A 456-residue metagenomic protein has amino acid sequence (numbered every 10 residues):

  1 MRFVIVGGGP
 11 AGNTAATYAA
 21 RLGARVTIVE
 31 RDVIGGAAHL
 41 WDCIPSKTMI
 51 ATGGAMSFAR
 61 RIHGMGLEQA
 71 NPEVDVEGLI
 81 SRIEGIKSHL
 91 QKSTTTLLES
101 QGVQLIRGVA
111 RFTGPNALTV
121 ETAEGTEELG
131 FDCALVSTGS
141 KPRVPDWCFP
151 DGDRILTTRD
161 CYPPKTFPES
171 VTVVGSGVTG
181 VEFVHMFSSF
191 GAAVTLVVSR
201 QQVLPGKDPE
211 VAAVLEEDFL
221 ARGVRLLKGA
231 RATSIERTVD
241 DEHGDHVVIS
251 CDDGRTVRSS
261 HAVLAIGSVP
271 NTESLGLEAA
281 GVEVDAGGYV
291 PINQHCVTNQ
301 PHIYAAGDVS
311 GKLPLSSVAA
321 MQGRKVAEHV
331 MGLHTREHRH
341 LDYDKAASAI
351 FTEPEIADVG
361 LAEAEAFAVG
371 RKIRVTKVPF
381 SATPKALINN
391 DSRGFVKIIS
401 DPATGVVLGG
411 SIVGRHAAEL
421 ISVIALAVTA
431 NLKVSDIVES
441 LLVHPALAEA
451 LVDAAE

Functional and structural regions predicted by a protein language model:
M1-F3: Extreme N-terminal starter segment of soluble prokaryotic enzymes
V6-D32, A37, I44, T48-A55 (+1 more regions): Flexible, glycine-rich terminal cap/loop adjacent to redox cofactors in electron-transfer oxidoreductases
G12, G177-G180, A319: Catalytic nucleophile loop
T17-A24, V29-F167, R200-L204, P209-V211 (+4 more regions): Glycine-rich flavin
C43, T138-V197, E278-A280, V284-H295 (+1 more regions): Glycine-rich dinucleotide-binding loop and its adjacent helix/turn
A70, Q104-R107, R111-T122, L129 (+2 more regions): A Rossmann-like FAD-binding core segment of flavoenzymes
G152-F167, T256-T335: FAD-site-proximal beta/loop scaffold in flavoenzymes
